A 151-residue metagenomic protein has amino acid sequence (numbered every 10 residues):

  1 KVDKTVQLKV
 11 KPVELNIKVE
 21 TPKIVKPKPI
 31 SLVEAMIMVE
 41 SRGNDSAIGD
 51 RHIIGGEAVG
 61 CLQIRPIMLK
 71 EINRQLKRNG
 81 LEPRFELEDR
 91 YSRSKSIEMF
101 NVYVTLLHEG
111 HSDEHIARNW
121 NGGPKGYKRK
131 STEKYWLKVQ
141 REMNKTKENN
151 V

Functional and structural regions predicted by a protein language model:
V2-K23: Sec-dependent signal peptide cleavage junction
N16-V151: Catalytic glycan-binding domains that act on GlcNAc-containing polysaccharides
